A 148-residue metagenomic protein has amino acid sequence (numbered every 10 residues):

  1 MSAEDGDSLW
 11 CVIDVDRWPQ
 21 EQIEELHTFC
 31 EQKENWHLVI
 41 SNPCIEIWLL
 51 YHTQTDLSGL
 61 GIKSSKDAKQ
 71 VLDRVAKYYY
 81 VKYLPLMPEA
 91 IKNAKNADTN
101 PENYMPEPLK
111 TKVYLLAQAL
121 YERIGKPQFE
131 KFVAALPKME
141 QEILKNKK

Functional and structural regions predicted by a protein language model:
S2-W10, V15-K148: C-terminal accessory helical subdomains adjacent to catalytic cores in phosphodiester- and nucleotide-handling enzymes
